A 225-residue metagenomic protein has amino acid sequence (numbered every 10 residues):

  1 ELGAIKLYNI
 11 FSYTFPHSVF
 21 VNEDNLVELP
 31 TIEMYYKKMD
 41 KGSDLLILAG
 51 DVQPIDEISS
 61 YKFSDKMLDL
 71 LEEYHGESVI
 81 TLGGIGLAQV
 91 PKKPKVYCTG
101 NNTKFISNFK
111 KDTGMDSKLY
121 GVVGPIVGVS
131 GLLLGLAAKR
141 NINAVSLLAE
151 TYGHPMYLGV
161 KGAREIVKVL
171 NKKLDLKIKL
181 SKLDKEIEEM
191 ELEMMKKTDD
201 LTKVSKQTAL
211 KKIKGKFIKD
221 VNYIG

Functional and structural regions predicted by a protein language model:
E1-V52: N-terminal short beta-loop-beta anion/metal-coordinating cradle
L2-I5, K66-V79, A138-N143, L176-I178: Secondary-structure boundary elements
K6-Y8, L46-L48, I80, Y97 (+1 more regions): Hydrophobic/aromatic beta-strand patches that form the interior of the parallel beta-sheet core in alpha/beta enzyme
L48-G50, L82-G83, I126-V129: Short His-Asn-centered micro-motif
V52-E57, L119-Y120: Surface-exposed cleft-lining segments at the edges of enzyme active sites
I55-F105: Internal, conserved structured core segments that host functional sites
A88-V169: Catalytic cores of processing enzymes, dominated by hydrolases/peptidases, characterized by acidic/His-rich
N143-G225: Extended, histidine- and acidic-residue-enriched regions that form the cofactor-binding/catalytic faces
